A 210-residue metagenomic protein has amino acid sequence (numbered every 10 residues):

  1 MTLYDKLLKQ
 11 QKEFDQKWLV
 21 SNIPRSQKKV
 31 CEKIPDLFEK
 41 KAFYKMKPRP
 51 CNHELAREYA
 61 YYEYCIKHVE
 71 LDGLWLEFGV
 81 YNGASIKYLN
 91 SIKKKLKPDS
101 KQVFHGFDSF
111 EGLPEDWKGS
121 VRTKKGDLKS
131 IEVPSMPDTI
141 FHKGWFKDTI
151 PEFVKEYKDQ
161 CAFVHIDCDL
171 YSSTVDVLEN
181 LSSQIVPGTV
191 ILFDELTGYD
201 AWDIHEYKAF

Functional and structural regions predicted by a protein language model:
M1-L71: Rossmann-like AdoMet
Q11, C31-R49, H68-F210: S-adenosylmethionine/decaboxylated-SAM
